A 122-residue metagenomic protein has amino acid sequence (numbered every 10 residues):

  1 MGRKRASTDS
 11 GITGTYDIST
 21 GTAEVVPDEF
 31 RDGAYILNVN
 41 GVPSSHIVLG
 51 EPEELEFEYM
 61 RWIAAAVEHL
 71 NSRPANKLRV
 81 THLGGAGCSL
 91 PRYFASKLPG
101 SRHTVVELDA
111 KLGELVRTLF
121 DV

Functional and structural regions predicted by a protein language model:
M1-G41: N-terminal auxiliary segments of SAM/dcSAM-dependent transferases
Y16, R31, G50-V122: The AdoMet/dcAdoMet-binding core of the Class I SAM-like
Y35, S45-V48: Short, solvent-exposed loop/turn elements at domain surfaces
